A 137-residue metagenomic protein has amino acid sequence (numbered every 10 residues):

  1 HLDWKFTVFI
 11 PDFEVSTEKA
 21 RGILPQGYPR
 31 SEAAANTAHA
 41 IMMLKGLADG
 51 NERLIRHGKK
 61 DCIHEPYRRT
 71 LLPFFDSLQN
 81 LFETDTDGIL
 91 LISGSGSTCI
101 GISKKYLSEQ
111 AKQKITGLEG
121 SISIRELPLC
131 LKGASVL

Functional and structural regions predicted by a protein language model:
H1-L2, G117: A generic structural signal for short, non-catalytic loop/turn and secondary-structure boundary residues
D3-T84: Acyltransferase
L47-L137: Glycine-rich, charge-dense phosphate/pyrophosphate-binding loop(s) and the adjacent flexible "lid"/catalytic subdomain
